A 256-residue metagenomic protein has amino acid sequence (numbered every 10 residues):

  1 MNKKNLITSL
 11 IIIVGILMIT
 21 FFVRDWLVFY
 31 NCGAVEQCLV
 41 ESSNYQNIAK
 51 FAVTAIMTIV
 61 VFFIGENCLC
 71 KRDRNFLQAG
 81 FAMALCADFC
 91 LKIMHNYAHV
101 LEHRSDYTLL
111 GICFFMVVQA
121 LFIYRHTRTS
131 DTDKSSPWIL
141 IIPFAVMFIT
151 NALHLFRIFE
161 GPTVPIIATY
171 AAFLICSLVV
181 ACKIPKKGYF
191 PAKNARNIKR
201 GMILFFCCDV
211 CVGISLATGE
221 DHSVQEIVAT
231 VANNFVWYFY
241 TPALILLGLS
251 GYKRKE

Functional and structural regions predicted by a protein language model:
M1-E256: Polytopic alpha-helical membrane-helix bundles and their juxtamembrane interface segments in multi-pass membrane
